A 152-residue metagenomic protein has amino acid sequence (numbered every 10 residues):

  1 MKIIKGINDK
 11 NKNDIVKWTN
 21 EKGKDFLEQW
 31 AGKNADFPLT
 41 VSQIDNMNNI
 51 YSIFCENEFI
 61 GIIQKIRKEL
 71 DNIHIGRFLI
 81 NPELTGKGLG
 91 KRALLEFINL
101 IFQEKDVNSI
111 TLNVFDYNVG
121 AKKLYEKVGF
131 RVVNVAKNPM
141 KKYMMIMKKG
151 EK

Functional and structural regions predicted by a protein language model:
K2-E83, L100, E104, A136: Acetyl-CoA-dependent GNAT
Y51-I53, K91-R92, E96: Preference for well-ordered, secondary-structure-rich cores of eukaryotic proteins
F54-E56, M147-G150: Active-site beta-strand termini and strand-to-loop segments that position acidic
F78-L89, V114-F115: A short, internal acetyl-CoA/4′-phosphopantetheine-binding micro-motif in the GNAT/acyltransferase core
T85, L94-F102, E126: A conserved short alpha-helix in the GNAT/GCN5 acetyltransferase fold that borders and helps form the acetyl-CoA
K91, D116-N134: Conserved active-site alpha-helix within GNAT-family acetyltransferase domains
Q103-N113: Conserved GNAT acetyl-CoA-binding A-motif
L112-K122, N138-Y143, K148: Conserved beta-strand-loop-alpha-helix junction that forms the acyl-donor binding cleft
